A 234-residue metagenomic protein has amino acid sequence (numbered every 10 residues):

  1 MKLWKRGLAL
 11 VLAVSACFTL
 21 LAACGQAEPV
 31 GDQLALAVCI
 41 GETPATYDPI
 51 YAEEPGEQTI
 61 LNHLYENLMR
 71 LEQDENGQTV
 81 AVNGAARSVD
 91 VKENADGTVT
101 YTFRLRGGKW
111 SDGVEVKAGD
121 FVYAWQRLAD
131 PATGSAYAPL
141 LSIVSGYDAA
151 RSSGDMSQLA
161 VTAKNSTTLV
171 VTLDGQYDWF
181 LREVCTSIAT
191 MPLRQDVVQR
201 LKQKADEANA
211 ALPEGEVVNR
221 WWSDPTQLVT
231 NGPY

Functional and structural regions predicted by a protein language model:
M1-L36: Short, low-complexity disordered leader/linker segments with a strong preference for bacterial N-terminal type II
V38, L68, S88-V89, G113 (+2 more regions): Residue-level signal for nonpolar/aromatic packing positions in well-ordered secondary structure
C39-N94, V229: N-terminal lobe/hinge region of extracytoplasmic solute-binding protein
G41-P44, Q73-D74, N94, R106-G108 (+5 more regions): Solvent-exposed coil/turn segments that connect beta secondary-structure elements in extracytoplasmic/periplasmic
I50-Y51, P55, R104-D112, Q158-L159 (+2 more regions): Second-shell loop/turn segments in exported
E53, R87-L140, V170: Aromatic- and charge-enriched surface segment that lines or borders ligand/interaction sites
T59-H63, N67, G84, V116 (+5 more regions): Extracytoplasmic/secreted proteins, especially bacterial periplasmic and envelope-associated proteins
D120, Y137-A210: Surface-exposed binding/hinge segments that line and control ligand-binding clefts or catalytic entry sites
